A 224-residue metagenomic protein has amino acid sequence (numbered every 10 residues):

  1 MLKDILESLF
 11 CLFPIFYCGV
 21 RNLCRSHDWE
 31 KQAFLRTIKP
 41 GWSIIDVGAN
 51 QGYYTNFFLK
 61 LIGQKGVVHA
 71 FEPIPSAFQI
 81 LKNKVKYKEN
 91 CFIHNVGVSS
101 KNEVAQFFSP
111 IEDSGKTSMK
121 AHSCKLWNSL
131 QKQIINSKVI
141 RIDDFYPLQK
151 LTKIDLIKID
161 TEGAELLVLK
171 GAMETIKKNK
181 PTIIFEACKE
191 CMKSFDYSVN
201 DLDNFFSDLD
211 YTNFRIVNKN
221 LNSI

Functional and structural regions predicted by a protein language model:
M1-I224: Phosphate/nucleotide-binding beta-alpha loop and adjacent structural elements of enzyme active sites
